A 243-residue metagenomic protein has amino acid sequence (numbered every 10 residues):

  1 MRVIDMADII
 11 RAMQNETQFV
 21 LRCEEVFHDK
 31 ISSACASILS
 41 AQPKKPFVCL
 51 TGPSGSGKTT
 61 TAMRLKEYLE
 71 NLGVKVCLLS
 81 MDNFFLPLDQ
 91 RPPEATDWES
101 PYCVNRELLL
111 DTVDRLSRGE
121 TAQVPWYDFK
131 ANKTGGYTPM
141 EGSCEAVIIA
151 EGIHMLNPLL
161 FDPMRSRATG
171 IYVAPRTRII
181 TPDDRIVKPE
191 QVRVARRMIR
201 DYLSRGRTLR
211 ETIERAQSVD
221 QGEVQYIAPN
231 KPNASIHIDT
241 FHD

Functional and structural regions predicted by a protein language model:
M1-S33: Charged, amphipathic alpha-helical linker segments immediately N-terminal to NTP-binding catalytic cores
E16, L21, P158, D162-D243: Conserved NTP phosphate-binding and transfer environment spanning the P-loop NTPase/kinase superfamily
V48-L50: Hydrophobic anchor at the beta1->P-loop junction of P-loop NTPases
G55: Walker A (P-loop) phosphate-binding loop of P-loop NTPases
K58: Conserved lysine of the Walker
T61-L65, S80: Hydrophobic positions on the alpha1 helix immediately C-terminal to the Walker A/P-loop
E67-C77: Post-Walker A helix-loop "phosphate-sensing" segment adjacent to the P-loop in P-loop NTPases
C77-L79, L86-N132, V147: Conserved nucleotide-sensing/catalytic segment adjacent to the nucleotide-binding pocket in NTP-handling enzymes
